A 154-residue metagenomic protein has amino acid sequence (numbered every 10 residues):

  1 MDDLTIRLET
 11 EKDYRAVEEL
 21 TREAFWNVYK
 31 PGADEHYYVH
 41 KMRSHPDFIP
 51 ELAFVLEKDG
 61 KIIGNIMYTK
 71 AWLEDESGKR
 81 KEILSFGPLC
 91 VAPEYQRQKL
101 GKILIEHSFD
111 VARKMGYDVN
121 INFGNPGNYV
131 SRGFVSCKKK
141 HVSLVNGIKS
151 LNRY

Functional and structural regions predicted by a protein language model:
T5-V17: A short beta-loop-alpha structural element at the N-terminal edge of CoA-dependent acyl/N-acetyltransferase catalytic
E18, F25-M67, W72: Active-site rim helix/loop that mediates acceptor-substrate recognition in acyltransferases
A24, V111: Short alpha-helical functional segments enriched in proximate histidine and acidic residues
E51, S150-Y154: Short hydrophobic/aromatic beta-strand or adjacent loop that forms the aromatic wall/cage of a ligand/substrate-binding
K61, A92-I103, M115, S131-R132: Conserved glycine-rich acetyl-CoA-binding loop
A71-F86, Q96: A conserved beta-turn-beta hairpin within the catalytic core of GNAT-like acetyltransferases that forms part
F86, V91, R97-D110, I121-N122: Conserved acetyl-CoA-binding loop-helix of GNAT-fold acetyltransferases
K114-D118, F123-I148: Conserved active-site alpha-helix within GNAT-family acetyltransferase domains
